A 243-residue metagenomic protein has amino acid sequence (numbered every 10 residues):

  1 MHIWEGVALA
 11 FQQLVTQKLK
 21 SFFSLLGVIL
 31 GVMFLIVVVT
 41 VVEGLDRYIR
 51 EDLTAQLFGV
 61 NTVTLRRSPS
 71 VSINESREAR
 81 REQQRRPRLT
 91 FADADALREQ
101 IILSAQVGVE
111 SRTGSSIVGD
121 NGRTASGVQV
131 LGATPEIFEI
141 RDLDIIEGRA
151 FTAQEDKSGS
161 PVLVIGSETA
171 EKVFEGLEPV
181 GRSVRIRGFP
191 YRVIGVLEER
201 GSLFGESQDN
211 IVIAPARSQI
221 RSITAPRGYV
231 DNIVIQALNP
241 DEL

Functional and structural regions predicted by a protein language model:
M1-V32: N-terminal Sec/SRP start-transfer signal
Q17, L45, L53, L65 (+7 more regions): Generic structural signal for small/hydrophobic residues in well-ordered secondary structure, especially within
M33-S70: Alpha-helical transmembrane segments
R67-P87, A94-D95, G108-E136, A150-V162 (+1 more regions): Short acidic/polar micro-motifs at solvent-exposed secondary-structure junctions
R88-Q106, D241: Surface-exposed amphipathic alpha-helical segments in non-transmembrane regions that serve as interaction surfaces
Q129-L131, P135-E155, G159-L243: Mid-to-C-terminal secondary-structure elements that act as membrane-proximal/extracytoplasmic interface segments
